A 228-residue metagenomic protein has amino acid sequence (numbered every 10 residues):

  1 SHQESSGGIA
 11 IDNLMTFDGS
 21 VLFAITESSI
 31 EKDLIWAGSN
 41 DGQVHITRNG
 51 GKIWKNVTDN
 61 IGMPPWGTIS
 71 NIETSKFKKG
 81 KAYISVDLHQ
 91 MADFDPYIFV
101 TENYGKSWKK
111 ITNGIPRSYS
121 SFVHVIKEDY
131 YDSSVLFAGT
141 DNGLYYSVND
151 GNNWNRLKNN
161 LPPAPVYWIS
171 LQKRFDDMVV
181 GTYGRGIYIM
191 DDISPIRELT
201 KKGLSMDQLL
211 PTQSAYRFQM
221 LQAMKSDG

Functional and structural regions predicted by a protein language model:
S1-K225: Beta-propeller blade termini and top-face loops
